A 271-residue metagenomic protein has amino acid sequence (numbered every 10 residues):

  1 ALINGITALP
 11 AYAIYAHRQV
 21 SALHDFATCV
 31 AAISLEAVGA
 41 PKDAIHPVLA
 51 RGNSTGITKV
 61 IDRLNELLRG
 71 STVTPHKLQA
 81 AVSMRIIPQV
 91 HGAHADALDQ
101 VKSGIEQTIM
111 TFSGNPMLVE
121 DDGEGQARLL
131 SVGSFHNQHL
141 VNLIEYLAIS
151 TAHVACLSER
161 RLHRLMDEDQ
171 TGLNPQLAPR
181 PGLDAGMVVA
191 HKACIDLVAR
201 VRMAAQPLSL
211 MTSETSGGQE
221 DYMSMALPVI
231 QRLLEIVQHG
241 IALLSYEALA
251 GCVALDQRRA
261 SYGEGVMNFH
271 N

Functional and structural regions predicted by a protein language model:
A1-A16, Q79-H91, R128-H136, L140 (+3 more regions): Disorder-to-helix initiation segments
A1-R63, E214, V229-A254, R258: Mobile "lid/hinge" segments at catalytic clefts and subdomain interfaces of large enzymes
A1-T7, Y15, Q19-A32, G133-E159 (+1 more regions): Conserved phosphate/anionic-ligand binding catalytic regions in large, soluble enzymes, centered on
I6-T7, G39-I45, T74-M84, G123-R128 (+4 more regions): Short acidic (Asp/Glu) and glycine-rich catalytic loops that position anionic groups and cofactors
L35-C156: Accessory "access/gating" subregions that flank catalytic or transport cores
A44-T55, M117-A127, D167-Q170, T212-E220 (+1 more regions): A glycine-rich phosphate-binding loop feature that marks nucleotide/adenosyl-phosphate handling sites
L64-L68, V266-N271: Acidic, Ser/Thr-rich low-complexity intrinsically disordered segments
Q138-Y262: C-terminal catalytic subdomain
